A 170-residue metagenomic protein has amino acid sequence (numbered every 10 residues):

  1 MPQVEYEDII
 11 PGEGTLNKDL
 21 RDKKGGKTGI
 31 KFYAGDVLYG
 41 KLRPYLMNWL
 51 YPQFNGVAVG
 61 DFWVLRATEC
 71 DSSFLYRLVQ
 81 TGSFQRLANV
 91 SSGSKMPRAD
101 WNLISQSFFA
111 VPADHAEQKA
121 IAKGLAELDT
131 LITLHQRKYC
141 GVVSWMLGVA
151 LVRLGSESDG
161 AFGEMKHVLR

Functional and structural regions predicted by a protein language model:
M1-R170: Feature detects amphipathic, helix-rich regulatory segments
